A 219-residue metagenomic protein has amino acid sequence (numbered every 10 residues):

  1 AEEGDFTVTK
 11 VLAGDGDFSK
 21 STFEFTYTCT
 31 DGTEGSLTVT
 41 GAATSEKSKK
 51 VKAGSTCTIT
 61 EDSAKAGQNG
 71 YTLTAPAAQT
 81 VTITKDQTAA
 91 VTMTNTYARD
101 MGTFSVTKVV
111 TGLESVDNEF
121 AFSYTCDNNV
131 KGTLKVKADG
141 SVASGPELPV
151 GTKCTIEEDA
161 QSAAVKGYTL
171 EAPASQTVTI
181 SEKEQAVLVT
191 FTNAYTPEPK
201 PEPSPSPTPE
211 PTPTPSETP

Functional and structural regions predicted by a protein language model:
A1-P219: Solvent-exposed loop/turn and edge beta-strand elements of beta-rich ligand-binding domains
